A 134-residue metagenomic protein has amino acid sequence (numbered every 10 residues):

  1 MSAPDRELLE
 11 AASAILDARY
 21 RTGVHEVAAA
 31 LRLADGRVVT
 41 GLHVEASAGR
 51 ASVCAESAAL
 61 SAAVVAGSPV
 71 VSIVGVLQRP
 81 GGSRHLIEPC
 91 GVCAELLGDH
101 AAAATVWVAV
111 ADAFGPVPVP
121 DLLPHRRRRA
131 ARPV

Functional and structural regions predicted by a protein language model:
M1-T22, A66-V134: C-terminal binding/interaction regions
G23-V24, V53: Short glycine/proline-enriched turns and hinge-like loops at secondary-structure junctions
V27-L33: Short beta-strand scaffold segments in enzyme catalytic cores
L33-D35, H43-E45, L77: Short glycine-rich, polar/acidic loop-and-turn segments at beta strand-coil junctions
L42-S57: Compact, glycine-rich, soluble single-domain proteins
A58, A62-A63, H85: Feature captures the catalytic cores and cofactor-binding loops of soluble hydro-lyases/lyases that act on carboxylate
